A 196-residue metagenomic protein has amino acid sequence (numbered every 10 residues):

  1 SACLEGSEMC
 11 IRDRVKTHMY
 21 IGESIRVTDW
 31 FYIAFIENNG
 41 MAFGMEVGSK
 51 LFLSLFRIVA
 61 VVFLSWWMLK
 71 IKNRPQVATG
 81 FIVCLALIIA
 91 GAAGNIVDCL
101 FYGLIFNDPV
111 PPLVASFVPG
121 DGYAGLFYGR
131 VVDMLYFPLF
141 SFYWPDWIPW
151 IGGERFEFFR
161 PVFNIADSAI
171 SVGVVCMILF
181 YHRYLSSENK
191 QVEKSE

Functional and structural regions predicted by a protein language model:
S1, E5-S7, I11-E196: Alpha-helical transmembrane bundles and membrane-interface segments of multipass inner-membrane proteins
